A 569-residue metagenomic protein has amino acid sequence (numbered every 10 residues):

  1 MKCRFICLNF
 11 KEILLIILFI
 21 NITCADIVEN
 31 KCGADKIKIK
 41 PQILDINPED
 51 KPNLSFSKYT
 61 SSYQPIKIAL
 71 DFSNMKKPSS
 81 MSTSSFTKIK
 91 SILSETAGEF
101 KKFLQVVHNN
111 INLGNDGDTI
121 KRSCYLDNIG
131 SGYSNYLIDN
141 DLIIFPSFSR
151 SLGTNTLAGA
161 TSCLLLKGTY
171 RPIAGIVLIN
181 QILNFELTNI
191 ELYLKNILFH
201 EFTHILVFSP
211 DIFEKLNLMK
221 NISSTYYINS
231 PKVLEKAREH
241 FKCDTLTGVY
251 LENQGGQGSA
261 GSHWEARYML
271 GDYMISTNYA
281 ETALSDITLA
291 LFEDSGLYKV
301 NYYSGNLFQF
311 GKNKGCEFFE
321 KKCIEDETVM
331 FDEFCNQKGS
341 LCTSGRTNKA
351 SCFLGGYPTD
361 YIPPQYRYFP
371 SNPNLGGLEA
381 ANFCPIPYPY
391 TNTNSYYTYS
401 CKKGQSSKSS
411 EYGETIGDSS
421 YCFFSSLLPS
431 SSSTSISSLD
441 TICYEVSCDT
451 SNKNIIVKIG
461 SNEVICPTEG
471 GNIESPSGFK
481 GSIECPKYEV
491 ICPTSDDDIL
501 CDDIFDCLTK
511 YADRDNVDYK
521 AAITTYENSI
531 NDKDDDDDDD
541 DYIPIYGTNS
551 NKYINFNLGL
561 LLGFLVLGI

Functional and structural regions predicted by a protein language model:
K2, N9-E12, N21, K533: Intrinsically disordered, low-complexity polyampholyte segments enriched for Lys and acidic residues
R4-I16, N555-L561: Sec-dependent signal peptide recognition, specifically the positively charged N-region followed immediately by
I17-T23, V566-G568: Hydrophobic h-region of N-terminal signal peptides that target proteins for export in Gram-negative bacteria
C24-I197, I205-I530: Extracellular zinc-dependent metalloprotease catalytic-domain scaffold
N531-Y542: Long, acidic low-complexity intrinsically disordered regions
N549-I569: Cleavable C-terminal sorting propeptides in eukaryotic secreted/cell-surface proteins
